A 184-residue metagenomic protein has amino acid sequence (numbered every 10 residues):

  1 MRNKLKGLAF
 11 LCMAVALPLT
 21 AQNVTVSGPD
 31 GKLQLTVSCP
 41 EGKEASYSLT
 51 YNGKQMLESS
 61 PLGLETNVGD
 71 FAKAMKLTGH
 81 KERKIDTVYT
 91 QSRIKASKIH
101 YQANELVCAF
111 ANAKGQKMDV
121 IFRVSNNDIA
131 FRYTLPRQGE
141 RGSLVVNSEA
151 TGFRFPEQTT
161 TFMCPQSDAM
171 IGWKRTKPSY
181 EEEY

Functional and structural regions predicted by a protein language model:
M1-N23: Bacterial Sec-dependent N-terminal signal peptides
T25-Y184: N-terminal accessory beta-strand-rich subdomains and adjacent acidic, glycine-rich linkers that precede catalytic cores
